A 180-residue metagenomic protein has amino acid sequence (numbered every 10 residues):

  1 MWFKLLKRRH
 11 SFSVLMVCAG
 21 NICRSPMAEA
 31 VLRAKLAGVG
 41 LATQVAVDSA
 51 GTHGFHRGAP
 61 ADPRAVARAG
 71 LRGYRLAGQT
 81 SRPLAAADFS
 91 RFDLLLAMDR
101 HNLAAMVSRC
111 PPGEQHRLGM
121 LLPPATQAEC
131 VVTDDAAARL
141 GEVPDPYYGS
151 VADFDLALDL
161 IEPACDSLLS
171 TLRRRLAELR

Functional and structural regions predicted by a protein language model:
W2-F92, S170-L179: Conserved active-site segments centered on acidic
W2-L6, L94, R100, A104-R180: Phosphate-binding/catalytic loops
S25, D99-R100: Helix N-cap/beta->alpha junction signal
